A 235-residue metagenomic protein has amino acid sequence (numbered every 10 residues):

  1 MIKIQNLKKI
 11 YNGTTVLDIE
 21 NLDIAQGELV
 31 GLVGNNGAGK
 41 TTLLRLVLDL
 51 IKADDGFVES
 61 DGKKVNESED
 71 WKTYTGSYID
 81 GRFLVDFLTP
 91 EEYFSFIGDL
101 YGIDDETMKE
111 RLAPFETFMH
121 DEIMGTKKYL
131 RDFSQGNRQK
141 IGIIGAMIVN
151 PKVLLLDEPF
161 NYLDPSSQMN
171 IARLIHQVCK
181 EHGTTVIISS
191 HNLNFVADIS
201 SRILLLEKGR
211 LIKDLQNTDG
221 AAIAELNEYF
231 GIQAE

Functional and structural regions predicted by a protein language model:
I2, L17-I19: Conserved structural motif at the start of ABC-family nucleotide-binding domains
V33-N35: The feature captures the beta-strand-to-loop junction immediately N-terminal to the Walker
L48: Helix-to-loop junction immediately C-terminal to a conserved catalytic motif
G56-W71, K213: Conserved ABC transporter NBD signature motif
I148-K152: A short, proline-enriched helix->beta-strand linker immediately N-terminal to the Walker B motif in ABC-type P-loop
L154-E158: Catalytic Walker B motif of ABC-type/P-loop ATPase nucleotide-binding domains
M169-E181: Helical segment within the ABC ATPase nucleotide-binding domain
S189-H191: H-loop/switch region of ABC-family ATPase nucleotide-binding domains
